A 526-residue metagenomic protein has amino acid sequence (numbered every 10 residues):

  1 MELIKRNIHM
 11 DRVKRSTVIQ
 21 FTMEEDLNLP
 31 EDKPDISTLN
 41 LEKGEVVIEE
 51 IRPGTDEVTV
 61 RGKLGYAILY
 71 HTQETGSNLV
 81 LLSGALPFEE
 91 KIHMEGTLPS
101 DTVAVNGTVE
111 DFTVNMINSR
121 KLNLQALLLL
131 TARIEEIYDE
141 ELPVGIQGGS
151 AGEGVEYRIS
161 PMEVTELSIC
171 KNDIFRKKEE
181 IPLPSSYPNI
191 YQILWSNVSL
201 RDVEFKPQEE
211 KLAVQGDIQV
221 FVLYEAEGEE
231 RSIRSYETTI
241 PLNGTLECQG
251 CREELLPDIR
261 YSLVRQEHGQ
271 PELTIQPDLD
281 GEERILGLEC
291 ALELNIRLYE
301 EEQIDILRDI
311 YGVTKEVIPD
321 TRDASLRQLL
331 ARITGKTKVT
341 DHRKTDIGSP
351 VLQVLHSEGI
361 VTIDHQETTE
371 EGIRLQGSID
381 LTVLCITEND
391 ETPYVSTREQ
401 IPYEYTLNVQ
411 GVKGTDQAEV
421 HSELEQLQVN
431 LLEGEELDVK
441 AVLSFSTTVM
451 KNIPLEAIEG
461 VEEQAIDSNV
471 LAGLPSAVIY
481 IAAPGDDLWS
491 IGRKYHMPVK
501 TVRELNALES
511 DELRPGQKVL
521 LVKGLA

Functional and structural regions predicted by a protein language model:
M1-L474: Membrane-lipid interaction segments
I491: Short alpha-helical "recognition helix" segments of helix-turn-helix
M497-A526: Extracellular LysM carbohydrate-binding repeats and other cell-envelope/extracellular binding modules
